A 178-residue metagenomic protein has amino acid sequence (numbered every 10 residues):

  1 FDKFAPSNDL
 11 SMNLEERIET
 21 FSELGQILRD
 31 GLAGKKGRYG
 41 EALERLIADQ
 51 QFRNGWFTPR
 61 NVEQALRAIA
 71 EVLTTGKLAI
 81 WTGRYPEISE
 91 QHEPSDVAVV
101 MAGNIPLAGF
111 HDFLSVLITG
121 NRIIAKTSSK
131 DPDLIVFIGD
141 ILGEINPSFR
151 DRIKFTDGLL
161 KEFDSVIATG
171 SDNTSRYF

Functional and structural regions predicted by a protein language model:
F1-D96: N-terminal Rossmann-like NAD(P)+-binding subdomain of aldehyde/semialdehyde dehydrogenases
K3, D9, S95-D96, S128 (+3 more regions): Solvent-exposed, well-ordered amphipathic alpha-helical segments that flank/support binding or catalytic loops
A5-P6, N104, K154: Generic detector of short alpha-helix boundary/capping microenvironments and adjacent low-complexity segments
R17, G120, V166: Residue-level signal for inorganic ion chemistry
L28, L73, L142-N146, F178: Hydrophobic, Leu/Ile/Phe/Ala-enriched alpha-helical segments that form helix-helix packing faces
W81-G143, F149: Conserved small-residue-rich beta-alpha loop and adjacent elements that most often cradle the phosphate/pyrophosphate
I145-F178: Conserved NAD(P)+-binding/catalytic subdomain of aldehyde/semialdehyde dehydrogenases
